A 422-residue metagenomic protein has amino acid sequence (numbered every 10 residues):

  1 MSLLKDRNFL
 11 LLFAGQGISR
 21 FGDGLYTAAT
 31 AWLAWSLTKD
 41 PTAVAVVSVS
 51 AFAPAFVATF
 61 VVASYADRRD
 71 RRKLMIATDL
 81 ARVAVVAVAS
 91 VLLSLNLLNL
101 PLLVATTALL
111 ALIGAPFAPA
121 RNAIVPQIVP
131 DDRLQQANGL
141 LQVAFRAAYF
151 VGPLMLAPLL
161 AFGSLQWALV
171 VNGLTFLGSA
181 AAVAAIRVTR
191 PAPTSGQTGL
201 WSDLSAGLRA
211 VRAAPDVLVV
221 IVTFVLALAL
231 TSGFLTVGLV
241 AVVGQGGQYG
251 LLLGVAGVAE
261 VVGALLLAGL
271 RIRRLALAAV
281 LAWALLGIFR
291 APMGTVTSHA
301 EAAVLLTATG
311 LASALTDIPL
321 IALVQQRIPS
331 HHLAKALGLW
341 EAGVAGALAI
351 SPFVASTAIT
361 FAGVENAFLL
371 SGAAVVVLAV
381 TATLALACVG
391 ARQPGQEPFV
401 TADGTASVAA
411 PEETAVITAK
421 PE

Functional and structural regions predicted by a protein language model:
M1-L10, T189-V222, T401-V408, E412: Juxtamembrane intracellular "pre-TM" segments in multi-pass secondary transporters
K5, S36-L37, D67-R68, N96 (+6 more regions): Membrane-helix boundary and inter-helical linker elements of multi-pass secondary transporters
L10-T27, A51-A66, D70-V85, L102-L160 (+5 more regions): Substrate-agnostic recognition of the 12-TM MFS/MFS-like secondary transporter fold
G17, A28-A29, F162-V170, R209-A264 (+3 more regions): A single, central transmembrane helix in multi-pass transporters
Y26-A29, L33, T38-S48, G139 (+2 more regions): Small-residue hotspots at the loop-to-helix junctions and early N-terminal turns of transmembrane alpha-helices
A28-T38, V88-L95, V151-V171, G244-Q245 (+1 more regions): Transmembrane alpha-helix termini and helix-breaking/packing motifs in multi-pass membrane transporters
V57, L74, V88, R212 (+1 more regions): C-terminal transmembrane bundle of multi-pass solute transporters/carriers
N96, A123-Q127, L169-T198, R273 (+1 more regions): Helix-loop junctions on the cytosolic side of multi-pass membrane transporters, especially the intracellular loop
